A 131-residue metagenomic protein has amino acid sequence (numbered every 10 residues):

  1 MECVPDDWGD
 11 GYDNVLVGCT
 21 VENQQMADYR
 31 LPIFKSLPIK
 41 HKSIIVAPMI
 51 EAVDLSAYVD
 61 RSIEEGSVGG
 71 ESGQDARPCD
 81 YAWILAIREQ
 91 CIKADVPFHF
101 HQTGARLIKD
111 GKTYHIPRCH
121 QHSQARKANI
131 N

Functional and structural regions predicted by a protein language model:
M1-A52, I63-C79: Core AdoMet radical
P32, I50, S56-N131: Auxiliary Fe-S-binding modules of radical SAM enzymes
